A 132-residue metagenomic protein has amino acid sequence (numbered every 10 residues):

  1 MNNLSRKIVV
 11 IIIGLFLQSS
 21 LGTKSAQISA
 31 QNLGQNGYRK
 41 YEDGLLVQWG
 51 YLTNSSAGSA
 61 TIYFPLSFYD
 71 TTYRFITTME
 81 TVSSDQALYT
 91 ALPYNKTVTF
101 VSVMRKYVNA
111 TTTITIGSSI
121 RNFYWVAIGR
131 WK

Functional and structural regions predicted by a protein language model:
M1-V47, D70: Glycine-rich, low-complexity segments
G34, Y38, E42-K132: Extracellular attachment/recognition segments
